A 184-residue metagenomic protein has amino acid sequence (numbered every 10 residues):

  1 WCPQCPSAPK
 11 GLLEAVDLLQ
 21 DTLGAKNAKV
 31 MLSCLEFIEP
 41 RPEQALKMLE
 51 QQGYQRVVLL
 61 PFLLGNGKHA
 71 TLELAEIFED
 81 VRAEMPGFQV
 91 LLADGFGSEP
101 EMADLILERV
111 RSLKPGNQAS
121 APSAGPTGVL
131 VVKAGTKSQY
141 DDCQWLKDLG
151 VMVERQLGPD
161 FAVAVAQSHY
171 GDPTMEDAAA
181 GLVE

Functional and structural regions predicted by a protein language model:
W1-E184: Active-site-proximal alpha-helix that buttresses catalytic centers in soluble enzyme cores
